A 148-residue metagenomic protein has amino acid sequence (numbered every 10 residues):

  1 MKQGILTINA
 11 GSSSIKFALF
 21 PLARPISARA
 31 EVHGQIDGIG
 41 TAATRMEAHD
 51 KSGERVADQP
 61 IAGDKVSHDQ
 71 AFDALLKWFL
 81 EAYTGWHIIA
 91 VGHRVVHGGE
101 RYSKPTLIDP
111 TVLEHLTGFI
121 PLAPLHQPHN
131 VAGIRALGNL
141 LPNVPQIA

Functional and structural regions predicted by a protein language model:
M1-L6: Extreme N-terminal starter segment of soluble prokaryotic enzymes
T7, S14-D64: Short glycine-rich, Thr/Ser-proximal phosphate-binding strand/loop in the N-terminal lobe of ATP-dependent enzymes
G11-S14, H97-G98: Gly/Ser/Thr-rich loops at beta-strand to alpha-helix junctions that form or flank small-molecule/cofactor-binding
S14, K65-D69, D73, G85 (+3 more regions): Electropositive phosphate-/nucleotide-binding environments in soluble metabolic enzymes
T41, L80-T84, N139-N143: Generic secondary-structure signature for well-ordered alpha-helical cores
G53-R94: Glycine-rich, N-terminal phosphate-binding loop and its surrounding beta-alpha-beta segment
W78-H126: Short beta-strand-loop/turn "lid" adjacent to the catalytic site in phosphate-handling enzymes
H93, L122-A148: Gly/Ser/Thr-rich active-site cleft segment
